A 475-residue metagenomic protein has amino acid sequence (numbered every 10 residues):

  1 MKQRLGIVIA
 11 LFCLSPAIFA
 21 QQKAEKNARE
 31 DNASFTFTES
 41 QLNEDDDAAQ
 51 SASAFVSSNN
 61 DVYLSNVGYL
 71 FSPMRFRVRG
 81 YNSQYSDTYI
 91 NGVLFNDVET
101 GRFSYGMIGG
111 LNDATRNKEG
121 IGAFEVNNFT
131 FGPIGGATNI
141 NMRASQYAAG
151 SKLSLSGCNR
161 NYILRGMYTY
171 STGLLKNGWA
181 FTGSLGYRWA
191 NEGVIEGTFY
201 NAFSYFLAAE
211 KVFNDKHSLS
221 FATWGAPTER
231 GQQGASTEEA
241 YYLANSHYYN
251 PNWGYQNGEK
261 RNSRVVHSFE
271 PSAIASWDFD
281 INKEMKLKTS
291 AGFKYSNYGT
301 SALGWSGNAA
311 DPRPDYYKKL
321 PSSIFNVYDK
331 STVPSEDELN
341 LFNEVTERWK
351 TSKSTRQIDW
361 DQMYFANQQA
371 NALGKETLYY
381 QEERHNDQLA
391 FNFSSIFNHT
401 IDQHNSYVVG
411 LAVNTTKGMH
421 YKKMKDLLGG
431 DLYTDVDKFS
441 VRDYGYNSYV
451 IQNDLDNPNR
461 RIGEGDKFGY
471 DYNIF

Functional and structural regions predicted by a protein language model:
S53-L94, A123: Extracytoplasmic beta-strand/coil segments of soluble accessory domains associated with Gram-negative outer-membrane
F55, L64, V93-F124, N141-R143 (+2 more regions): Short acidic/polar hinge/loop motifs at secondary-structure boundaries that mediate gating or recognition
M74, I134-G136, L164-Y168, F203-L207 (+3 more regions): Hydrophobic, lipid-facing positions within transmembrane beta-strands of outer-membrane proteins
Y81, E259-A302, E376-N414, M419-H420 (+1 more regions): Outer-membrane beta-barrel transmembrane strands
A148-S171, V413-F475: Outer-membrane beta-barrel transmembrane domain signature of Gram-negative proteins, especially the mid-to-C-terminal
A149-L153, W179-G183, L219-F221, L287-A291 (+1 more regions): Transmembrane beta-strands of outer-membrane beta-barrel proteins
G157-A190, V194-Q233, V265, P271-I281: Transmembrane beta-barrel wall of Gram-negative outer-membrane proteins
S218-S276, G299-E382, G445-R460: Acidic/polar loop-and-plug regions of large Gram-negative outer-membrane beta-barrel proteins
